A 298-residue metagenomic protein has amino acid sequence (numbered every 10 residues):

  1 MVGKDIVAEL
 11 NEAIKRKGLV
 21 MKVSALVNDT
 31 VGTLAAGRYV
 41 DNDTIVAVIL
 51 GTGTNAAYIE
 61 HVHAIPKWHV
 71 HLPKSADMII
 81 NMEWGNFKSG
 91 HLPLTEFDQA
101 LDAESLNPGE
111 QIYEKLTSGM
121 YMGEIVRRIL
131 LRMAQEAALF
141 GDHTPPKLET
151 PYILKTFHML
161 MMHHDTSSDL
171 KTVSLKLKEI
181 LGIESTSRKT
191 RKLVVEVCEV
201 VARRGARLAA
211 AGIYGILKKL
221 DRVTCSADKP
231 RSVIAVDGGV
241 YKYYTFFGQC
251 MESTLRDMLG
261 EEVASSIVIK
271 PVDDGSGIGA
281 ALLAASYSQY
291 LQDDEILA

Functional and structural regions predicted by a protein language model:
M1-V46, V62-N86, H91, G248-S253: Glycine-rich phosphate-binding loop and adjoining helix at the ATP-binding site of ATP-dependent phosphoryl-transfer
K4, A8, E12, T52-A56 (+2 more regions): Residues on a specific face of well-ordered alpha-helices
E12-K15, V40, V46, N86 (+1 more regions): ATP-binding/phosphotransfer module of carbohydrate and carboxylate kinases, centering on a glycine-rich
N28-V31, T52-T54, V240, D273: Short, flexible loop/turn elements at secondary-structure junctions
V46-T52: Acidic, His- and aromatic-enriched active-site or binding-groove loops in soluble protein domains that engage sugars
A57-H61: Short beta-strand-to-turn element immediately C-terminal to the catalytic PLP-Schiff-base lysine in fold type I
